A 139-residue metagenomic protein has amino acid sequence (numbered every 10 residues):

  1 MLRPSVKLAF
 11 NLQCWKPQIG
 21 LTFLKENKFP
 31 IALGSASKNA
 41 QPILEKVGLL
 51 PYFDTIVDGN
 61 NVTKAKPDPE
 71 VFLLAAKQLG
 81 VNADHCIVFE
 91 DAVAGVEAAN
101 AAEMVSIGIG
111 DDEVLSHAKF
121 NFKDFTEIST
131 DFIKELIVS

Functional and structural regions predicted by a protein language model:
M1-P4, T55: Short, basic/glycine-rich phosphate-binding loops at helix/coil junctions that contact nucleotide phosphates
S5-L33: Short, acidic loop-to-helix structural element flanking the phosphoryl-transfer center in phosphate-processing enzymes
Q18, T22-F23, K38-S139: Asp-based, Mg2+/Mn2+-dependent phosphohydrolase catalytic module
